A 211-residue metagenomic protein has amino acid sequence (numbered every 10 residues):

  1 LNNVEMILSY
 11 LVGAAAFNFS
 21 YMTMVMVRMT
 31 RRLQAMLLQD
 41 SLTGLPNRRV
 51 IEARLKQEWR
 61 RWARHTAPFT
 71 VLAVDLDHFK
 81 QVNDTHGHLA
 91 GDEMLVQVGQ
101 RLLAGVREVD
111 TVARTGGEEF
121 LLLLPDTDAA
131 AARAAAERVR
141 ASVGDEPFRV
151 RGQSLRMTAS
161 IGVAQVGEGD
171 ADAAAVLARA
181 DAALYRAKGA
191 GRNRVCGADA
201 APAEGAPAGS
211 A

Functional and structural regions predicted by a protein language model:
L1-R28: Membrane-embedded alpha-helical segments, specifically the hydrophobic cores of selected transmembrane helices
Q34-A35, R48-P68, G99-R107, P125: Short regulatory alpha-helical coupling segments that immediately precede and/or link into cyclic nucleotide signaling
A35-A53, V74-H88, V96: Conserved nucleotide-binding and Mg2+-coordinating catalytic segments in signaling enzymes
M94, L121-R138: Short helix/loop segment flanking the catalytic signature motif in cyclic-nucleotide metabolism enzymes
V98-Q100, A131-F148, R179-D181: Alpha-helical scaffold within the catalytic cores of cyclic-nucleotide enzymes
A104-V109, A141-S154, Q165, L184-R186: Short catalytic/binding micro-motifs of nucleotide second-messenger systems
V112-R114: A short pre-motif secondary-structure segment
A130-R133, R151, A164-A211: Catalytic-core segments of nucleotide cyclases and related cyclic-nucleotide turnover enzymes
